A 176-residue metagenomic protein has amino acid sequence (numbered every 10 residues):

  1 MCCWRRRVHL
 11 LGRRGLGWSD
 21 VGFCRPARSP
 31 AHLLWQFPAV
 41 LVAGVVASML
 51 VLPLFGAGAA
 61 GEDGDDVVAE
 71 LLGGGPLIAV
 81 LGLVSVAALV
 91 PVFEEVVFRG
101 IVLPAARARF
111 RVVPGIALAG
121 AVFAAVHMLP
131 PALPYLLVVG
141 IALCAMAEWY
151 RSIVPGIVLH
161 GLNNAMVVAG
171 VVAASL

Functional and structural regions predicted by a protein language model:
M1-R13: Alpha-helical transmembrane segments in multi-pass membrane proteins
C2-C3, A39-S48, N163, V167: Alpha-helical transmembrane segments of multipass membrane proteins
C2-C3, G82-S85, L136-L143: Hydrophobic core segments of transmembrane alpha-helices in multi-pass, intramembrane catalytic enzymes
G15-V90, A108: Juxtamembrane helix-loop-helix connectors linking adjacent transmembrane helices in multi-pass membrane enzymes
A27, F93-L118, E148-S152: Membrane-interface helix/loop boundary segments of multi-pass membrane proteins
A47, L89, F98, V102 (+1 more regions): Hydrophobic/aromatic residues in alpha-helical transmembrane segments
V90-E95, L129-L133: Short helix-coil transition sites and intra-membrane helix breaks within transmembrane domains of multi-pass
V113-L176: Functionally important transmembrane alpha-helices
